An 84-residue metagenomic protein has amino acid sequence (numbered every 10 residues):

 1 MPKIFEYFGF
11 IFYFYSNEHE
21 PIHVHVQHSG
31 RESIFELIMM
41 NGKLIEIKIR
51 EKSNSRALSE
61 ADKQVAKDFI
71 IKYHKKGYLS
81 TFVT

Functional and structural regions predicted by a protein language model:
M1-F14: Negatively charged, low-complexity tracts enriched in Asp/Glu with abundant Ser/Thr
S16, E20-S59: A short, structured beta-strand/loop element
N54-T84: Acidic, low-complexity intrinsically disordered segments
